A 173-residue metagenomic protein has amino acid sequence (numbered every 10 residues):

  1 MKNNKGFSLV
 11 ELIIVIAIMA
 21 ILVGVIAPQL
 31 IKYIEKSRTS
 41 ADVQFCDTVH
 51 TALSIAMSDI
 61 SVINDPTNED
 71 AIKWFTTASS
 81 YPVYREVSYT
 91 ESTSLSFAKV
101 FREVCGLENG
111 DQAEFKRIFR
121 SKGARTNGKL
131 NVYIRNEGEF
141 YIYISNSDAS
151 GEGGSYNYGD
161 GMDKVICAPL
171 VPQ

Functional and structural regions predicted by a protein language model:
M1-K2, I55: Short, contiguous, well-ordered secondary-structure segments
N3-L30: N-terminal single-pass transmembrane signal-anchor helix
Q29-T48: Aliphatic-rich helix starts adjacent to a transmembrane/signal segment
T51-T77: Alpha-helix exit/C-cap motif
W74-F97: Solvent-exposed, low-complexity segments and loops of surface/extracellular structural proteins
A78, R120-Q173: Short, surface-exposed interaction loops/tails
Y89-G138: Conserved small-residue
